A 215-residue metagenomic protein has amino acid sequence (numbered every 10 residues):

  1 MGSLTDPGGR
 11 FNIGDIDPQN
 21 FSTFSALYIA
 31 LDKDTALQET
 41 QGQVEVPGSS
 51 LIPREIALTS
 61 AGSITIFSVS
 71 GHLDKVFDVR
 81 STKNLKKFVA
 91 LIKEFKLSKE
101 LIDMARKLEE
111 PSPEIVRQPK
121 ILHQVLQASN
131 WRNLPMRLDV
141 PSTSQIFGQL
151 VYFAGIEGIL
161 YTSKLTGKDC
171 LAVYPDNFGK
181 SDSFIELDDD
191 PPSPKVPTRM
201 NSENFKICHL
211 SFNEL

Functional and structural regions predicted by a protein language model:
M1-D17, P47-L215: Active-site and NAD+-binding cores of ADP-ribose-processing enzymes
G8-L51: Extended catalytic/binding region for NAD+/ADP-ribose chemistry, centered on the ART fold
